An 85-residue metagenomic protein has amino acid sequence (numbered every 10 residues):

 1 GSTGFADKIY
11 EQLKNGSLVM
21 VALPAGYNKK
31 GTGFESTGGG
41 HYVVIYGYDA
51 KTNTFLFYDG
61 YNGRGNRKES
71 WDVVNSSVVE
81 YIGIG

Functional and structural regions predicted by a protein language model:
G1-A50, I82-I84: Predominantly the structural core of cysteine protease catalytic domains
G26, S36-T37, Y46-G85: Noncatalytic regulatory segments and standalone regulatory/sensor domains
